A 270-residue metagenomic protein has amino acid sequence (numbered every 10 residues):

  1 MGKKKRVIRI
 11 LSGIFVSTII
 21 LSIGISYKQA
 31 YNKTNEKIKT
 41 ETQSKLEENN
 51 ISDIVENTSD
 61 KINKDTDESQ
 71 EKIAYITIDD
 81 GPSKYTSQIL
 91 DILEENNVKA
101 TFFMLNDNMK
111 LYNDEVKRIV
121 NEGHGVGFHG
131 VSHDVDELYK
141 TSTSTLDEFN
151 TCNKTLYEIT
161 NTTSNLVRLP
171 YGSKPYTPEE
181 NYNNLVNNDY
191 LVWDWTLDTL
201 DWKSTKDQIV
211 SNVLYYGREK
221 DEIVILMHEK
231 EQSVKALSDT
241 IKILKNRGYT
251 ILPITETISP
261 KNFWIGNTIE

Functional and structural regions predicted by a protein language model:
M1-Y75, D91-A100, D221-E270: Terminal accessory/targeting
I10, L21, I78, H124-G127 (+2 more regions): Generic detector of intrinsically disordered, low-complexity, polar/charged segments
I14-T18, T34, I38, L90-I92 (+9 more regions): Residue-level detector of solvent-exposed, low-hydrophobicity positions
L46, N50-K140, S144-E158: Active-site beta->alpha N-cap acidic-glycine motif
H133-L252, E256-S259, W264-I269: Catalytic domains of cell-wall/extracellular-matrix polysaccharide-remodeling enzymes, centered on de-N-acetylation
